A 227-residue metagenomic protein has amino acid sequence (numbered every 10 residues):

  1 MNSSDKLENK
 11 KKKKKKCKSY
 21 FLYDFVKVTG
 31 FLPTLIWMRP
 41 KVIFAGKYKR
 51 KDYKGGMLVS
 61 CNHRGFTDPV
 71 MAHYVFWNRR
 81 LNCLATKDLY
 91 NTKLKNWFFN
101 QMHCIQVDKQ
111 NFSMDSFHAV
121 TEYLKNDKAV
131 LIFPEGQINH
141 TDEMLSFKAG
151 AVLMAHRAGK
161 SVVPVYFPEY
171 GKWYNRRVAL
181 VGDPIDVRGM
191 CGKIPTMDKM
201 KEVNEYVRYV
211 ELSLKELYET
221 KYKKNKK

Functional and structural regions predicted by a protein language model:
N2-K15, D115-K227: Non-catalytic C-terminal accessory region of glycerolipid acyltransferases and related lyso-lipid remodeling enzymes
S19-M38, V42, N96, N100-H103: Short hydrophobic helices that act as membrane-entry/anchoring signals
V26, Y90-K95, K172-Y174: Short, glycine/polar-rich helix-capping loops at beta-to-alpha or helix-loop-helix junctions that flank or form
G30-H63: Helix-to-loop junction immediately C-terminal to a conserved catalytic motif
R39-I43, N111-F117: Glycine-rich, highly charged phosphate/nucleotide-binding loops
F44, F98-F99, V162, V181: Structural signal for hydrophobic
K51-N111: Catalytic core of membrane glycerolipid acyltransferases/transacylases, capturing the structured, soluble-facing
